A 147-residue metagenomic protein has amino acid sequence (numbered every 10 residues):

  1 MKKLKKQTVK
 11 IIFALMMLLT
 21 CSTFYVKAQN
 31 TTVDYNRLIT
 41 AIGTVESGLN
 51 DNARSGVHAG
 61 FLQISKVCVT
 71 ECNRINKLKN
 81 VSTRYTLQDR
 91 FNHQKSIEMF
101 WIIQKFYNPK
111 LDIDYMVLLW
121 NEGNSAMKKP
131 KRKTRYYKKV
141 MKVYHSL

Functional and structural regions predicted by a protein language model:
K3-F13: Bacterial N-terminal signal peptides that target proteins for export
I12-C21: Bacterial N-terminal signal peptides
F24-N30: Sec/Tat signal peptide C-region and signal peptidase I cleavage site
T31-N36, R54-L62, D89-I97, P109-I113 (+1 more regions): Solvent-exposed, acidic/flexible segments
D34-N50, I64, M116-G123: Short, functionally critical alpha-helical segments immediately adjacent to catalytic or ligand/cofactor-binding
E46, V57, K66-C68: A mature extracytoplasmic/lumenal domain signature
S47-A53, N124-K133: Secretory-pathway/luminal and periplasmic proteins that interact with or process carbohydrate-rich
K66-M127, Y137-H145: Alpha-helical segment that forms one wall of the substrate-binding/catalytic cleft in peptidoglycan-active domains
